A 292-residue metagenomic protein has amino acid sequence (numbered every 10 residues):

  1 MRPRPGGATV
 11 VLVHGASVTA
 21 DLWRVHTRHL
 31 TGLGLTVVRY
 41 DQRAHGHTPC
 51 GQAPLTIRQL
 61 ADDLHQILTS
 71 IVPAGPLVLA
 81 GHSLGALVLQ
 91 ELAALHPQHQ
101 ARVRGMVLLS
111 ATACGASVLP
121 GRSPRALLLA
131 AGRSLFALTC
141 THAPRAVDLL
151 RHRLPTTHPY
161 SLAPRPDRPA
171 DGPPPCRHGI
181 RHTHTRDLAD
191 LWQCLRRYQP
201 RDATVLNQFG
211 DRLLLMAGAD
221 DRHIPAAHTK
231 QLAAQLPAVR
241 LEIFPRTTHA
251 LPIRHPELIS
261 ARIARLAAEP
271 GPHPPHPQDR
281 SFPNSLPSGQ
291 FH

Functional and structural regions predicted by a protein language model:
R2-P49: Conserved HGGG/HGGXW glycine-rich cap/lid loop of the alpha/beta-hydrolase fold
V13-G15, H82, A217-G218: The conserved beta1-alpha1 loop
T36, Q42-L87, E91-A101, A113 (+2 more regions): Active-site loop/oxyanion-hole signature of alpha/beta-hydrolase fold enzymes
Q98-A146: Flexible "cap/lid" loop of the alpha/beta hydrolase fold
A143-N207: Conserved alpha/beta-hydrolase catalytic His-Asp/Glu region
F209, L215-A217, D221: Short beta-strand/loop motif that positions the catalytic acidic residue of the alpha/beta-hydrolase fold
R222-H228: Conserved alpha/beta-hydrolase "acid-adjacent" motif
P237-H292: Catalytic active-site module of serine/aspartate enzymes centered on a nucleophile-bearing elbow/loop
